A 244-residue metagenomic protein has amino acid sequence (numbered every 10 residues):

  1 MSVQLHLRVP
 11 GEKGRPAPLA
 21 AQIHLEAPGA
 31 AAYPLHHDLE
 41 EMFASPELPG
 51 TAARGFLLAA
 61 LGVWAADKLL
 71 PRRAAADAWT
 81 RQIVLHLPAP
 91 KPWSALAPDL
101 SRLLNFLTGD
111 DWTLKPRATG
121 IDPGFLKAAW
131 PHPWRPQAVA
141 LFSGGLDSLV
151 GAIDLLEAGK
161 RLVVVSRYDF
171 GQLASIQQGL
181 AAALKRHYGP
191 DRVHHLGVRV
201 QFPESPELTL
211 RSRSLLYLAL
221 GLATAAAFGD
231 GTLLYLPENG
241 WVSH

Functional and structural regions predicted by a protein language model:
M1-V139, L149-R199, P206: RNA-binding accessory domains that recognize and position tRNA/RNA substrates
L141-F142, H244: Basic/polar, acidic-poor N-terminal "presequence/leader" segments that form or can form short amphipathic helices
G145: Conserved G/P- and acidic residue-centered "switch" motifs that form tight phosphate/ATP-binding loops in soluble
G197-F202, E238-W241: Short, small-residue-rich loop/turn micro-motifs
F202-E207, H244: Active-site-proximal beta-alpha loop/turn segments in soluble metabolic enzymes
L210-H244: Active-site adenylate/phosphate-handling loop in enzymes that bind or generate adenylated species
